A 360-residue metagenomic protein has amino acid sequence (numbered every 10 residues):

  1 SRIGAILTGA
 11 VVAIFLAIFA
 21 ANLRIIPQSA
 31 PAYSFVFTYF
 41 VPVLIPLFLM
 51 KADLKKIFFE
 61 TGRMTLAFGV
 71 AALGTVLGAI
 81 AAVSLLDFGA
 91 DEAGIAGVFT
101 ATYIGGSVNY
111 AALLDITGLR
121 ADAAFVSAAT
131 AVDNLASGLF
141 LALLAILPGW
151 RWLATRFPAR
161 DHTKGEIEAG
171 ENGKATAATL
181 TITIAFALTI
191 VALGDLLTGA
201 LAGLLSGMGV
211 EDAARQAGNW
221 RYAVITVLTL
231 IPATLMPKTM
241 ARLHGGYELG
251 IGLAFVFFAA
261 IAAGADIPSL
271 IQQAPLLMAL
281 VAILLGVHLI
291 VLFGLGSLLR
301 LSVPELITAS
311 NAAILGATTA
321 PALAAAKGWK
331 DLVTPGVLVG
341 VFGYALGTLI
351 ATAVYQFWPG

Functional and structural regions predicted by a protein language model:
S1, L16, A20, R24 (+13 more regions): Alpha-helical membrane-inserting segments
S1-F35, F48-K56, E168-L249, A260-I267: Structural signature of multi-pass alpha-helical membrane transport proteins
A20, R24-I25, K51-I57, G62 (+8 more regions): Juxtamembrane helix-boundary/capping and inter-helix hinge elements in multi-pass membrane proteins
A30-L44, D91-T102, A213-L228, E248-G252 (+2 more regions): Structural signature of hydrophobic alpha-helical transmembrane segments
F35-V41, I45-V83, Y247-L253, A263-F293 (+1 more regions): Entry/N-cap segments of selected transmembrane alpha helices and their immediately preceding amphipathic helices
A71-T75, T102-Y110, A124-G149, L338-A351: Membrane-embedded alpha-helical segments of transport systems, primarily multispan ion/solute transporters
G89-A131, D161-G165, L301-L338, F342: Alpha-helical membrane segments and immediately flanking helix-loop junctions that form or couple to the substrate/ion
G138, A142, Q273-G360: C-terminal transmembrane helix pair
